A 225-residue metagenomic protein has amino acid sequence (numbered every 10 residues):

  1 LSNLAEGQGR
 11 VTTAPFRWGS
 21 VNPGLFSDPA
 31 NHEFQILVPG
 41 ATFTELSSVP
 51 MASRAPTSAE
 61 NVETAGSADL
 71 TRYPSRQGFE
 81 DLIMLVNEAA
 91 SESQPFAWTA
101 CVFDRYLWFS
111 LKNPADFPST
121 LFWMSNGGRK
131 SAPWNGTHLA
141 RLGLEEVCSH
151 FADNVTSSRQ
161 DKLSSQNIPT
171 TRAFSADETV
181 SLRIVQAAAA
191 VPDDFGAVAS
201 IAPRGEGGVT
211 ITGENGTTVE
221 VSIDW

Functional and structural regions predicted by a protein language model:
S2-A173: A contiguous, surface-exposed recognition patch within enzymatic or periplasmic domains that forms
L85, A89, A100-C101, I184-A188 (+1 more regions): Short beta-strand element of the conserved SAM-dependent methyltransferase core
N113-A115, C148, Q186, N215 (+1 more regions): A broadly conserved detector of short glycine/acidic/proline-rich loop/turn motifs that flank catalytic sites and bind
A140, A173-T179, G213-V219: Short C-terminal domain-edge/linker segments immediately following a structured domain
S165-N167, F174-A176, S181, I201-G205: Small/polar glycine-rich anion-binding or flexible loop at a beta-alpha turn
D177-P192: Short, hydrophobic/aromatic-enriched beta-strand segments in well-ordered soluble domains
A190-W225: Terminal connector regions
